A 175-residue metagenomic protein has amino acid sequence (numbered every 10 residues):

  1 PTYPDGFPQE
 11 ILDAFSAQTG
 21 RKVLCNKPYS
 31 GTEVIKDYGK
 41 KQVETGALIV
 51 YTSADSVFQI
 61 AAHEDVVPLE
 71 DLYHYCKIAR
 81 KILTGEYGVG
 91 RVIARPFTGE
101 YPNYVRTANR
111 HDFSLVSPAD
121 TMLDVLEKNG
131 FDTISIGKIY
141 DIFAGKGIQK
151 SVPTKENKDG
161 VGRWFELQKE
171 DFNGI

Functional and structural regions predicted by a protein language model:
P1-G174: …; additionally, a secondary subgroup of soluble metalloenzymes is captured
